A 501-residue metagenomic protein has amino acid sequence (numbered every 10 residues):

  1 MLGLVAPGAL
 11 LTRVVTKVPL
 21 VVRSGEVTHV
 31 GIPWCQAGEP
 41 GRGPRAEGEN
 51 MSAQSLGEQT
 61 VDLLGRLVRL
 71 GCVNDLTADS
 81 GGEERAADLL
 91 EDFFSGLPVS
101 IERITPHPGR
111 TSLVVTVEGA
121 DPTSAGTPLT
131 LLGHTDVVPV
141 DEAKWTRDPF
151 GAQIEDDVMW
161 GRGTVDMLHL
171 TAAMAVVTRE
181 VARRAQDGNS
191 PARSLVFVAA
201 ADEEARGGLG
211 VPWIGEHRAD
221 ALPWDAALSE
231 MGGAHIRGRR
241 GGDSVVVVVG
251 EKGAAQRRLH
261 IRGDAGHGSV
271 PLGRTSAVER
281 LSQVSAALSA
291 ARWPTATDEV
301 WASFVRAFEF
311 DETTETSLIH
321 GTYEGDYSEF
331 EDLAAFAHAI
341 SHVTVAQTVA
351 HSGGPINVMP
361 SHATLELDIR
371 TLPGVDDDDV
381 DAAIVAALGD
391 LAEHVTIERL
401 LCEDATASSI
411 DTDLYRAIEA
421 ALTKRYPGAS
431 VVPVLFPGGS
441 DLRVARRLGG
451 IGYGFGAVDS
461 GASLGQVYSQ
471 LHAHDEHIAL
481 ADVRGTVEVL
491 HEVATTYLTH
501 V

Functional and structural regions predicted by a protein language model:
C35-N50: Short, Lys/Arg-enriched N-terminal segments with co-localized hydrophobic residues within the first ~10-30 amino acids
S52-E142, H362-E366, D377-D381: N-terminal helical capping/dimerization or prosegment-like subdomains of hydrolases acting on amide or phosphate bonds
A125-V196, I478: Active-site metal-coordination/substrate-binding segment of hydrolases, especially metallo-dependent peptidases
T135-V137, A199-G207, E230-H235, A265 (+1 more regions): Acidic, glycine-rich active-site loops and adjacent beta-strand->loop/helix elements that engage anionic groups
A219-D220, A226, G233-G242, V248-Q256 (+3 more regions): Acidic-enriched catalytic cores of C-N bond-cleaving enzymes acting on peptides and small amides
S285-W293, E315-L318, S409-D459: Active-site-adjacent substrate-binding region of metalloamidase/peptidase-like peptide-processing proteins
L401-C402, G428-H500: Zn-dependent metallopeptidase/amidohydrolase metal-coordination segment
